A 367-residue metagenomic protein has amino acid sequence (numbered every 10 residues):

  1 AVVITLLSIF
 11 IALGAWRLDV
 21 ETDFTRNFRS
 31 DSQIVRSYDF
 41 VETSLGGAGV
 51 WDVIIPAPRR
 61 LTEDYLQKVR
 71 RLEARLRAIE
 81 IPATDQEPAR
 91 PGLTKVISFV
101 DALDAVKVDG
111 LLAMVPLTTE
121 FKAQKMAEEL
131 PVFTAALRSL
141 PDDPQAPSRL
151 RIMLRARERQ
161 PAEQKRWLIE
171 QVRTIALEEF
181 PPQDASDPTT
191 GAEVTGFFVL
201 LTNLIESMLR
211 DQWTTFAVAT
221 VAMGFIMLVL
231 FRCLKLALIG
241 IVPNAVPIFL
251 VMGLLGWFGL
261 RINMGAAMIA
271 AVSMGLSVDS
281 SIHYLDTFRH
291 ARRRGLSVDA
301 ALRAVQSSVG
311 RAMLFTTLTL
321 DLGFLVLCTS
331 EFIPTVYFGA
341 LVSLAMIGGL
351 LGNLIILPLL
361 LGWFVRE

Functional and structural regions predicted by a protein language model:
A1-G265, G362-E367: Extracytoplasmic
L6, A217, V221, L238 (+8 more regions): Hydrophobic residues within alpha-helical transmembrane segments of multi-pass solute transporters/permease subunits
R26-R29, N203-E206, H290-R293, A300-S307: Short amphipathic alpha-helical coupling elements at transmembrane boundaries
L201, F231, V251, V278-L285 (+2 more regions): Alpha-helical transmembrane segments of polytopic integral membrane proteins, especially the permease/helical cores
G224-M227, N244-A245, R261-L285, L322-L325 (+1 more regions): Hydrophobic transmembrane alpha-helices
A237-F258, S273, Y337-L354: Small-residue-enriched core segments of transmembrane alpha-helices in multipass membrane transport and channel
I241, L276, R293-E331, L350: Pore- and gate-forming transmembrane helices of large, multi-pass membrane proteins
T316-E367: Hydrophobic alpha-helical transmembrane segments of membrane transport and translocation systems, primarily multi-pass
